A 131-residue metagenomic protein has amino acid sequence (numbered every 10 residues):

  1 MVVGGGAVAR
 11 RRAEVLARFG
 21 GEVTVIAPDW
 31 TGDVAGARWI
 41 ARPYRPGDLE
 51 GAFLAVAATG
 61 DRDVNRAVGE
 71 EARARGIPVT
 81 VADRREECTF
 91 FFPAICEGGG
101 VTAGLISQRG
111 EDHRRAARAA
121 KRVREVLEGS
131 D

Functional and structural regions predicted by a protein language model:
M1-A17, R115, D131: Glycine-rich adenosine-cofactor-binding loop
G6-V8, R62-D63, G110: Residue-level detector of alpha-helix initiation sites
F19-A35: NAD(P)-binding Rossmann-fold cofactor-contacting core
V23, W39, G76-V79: Hydrophobic beta-strand scaffold residues
P28-W30, Y44, D83-E87, R109-G110: Short, ordered loop/turn segments at secondary-structure junctions
V34-E50: Glycine-rich, highly charged phosphate/nucleotide-binding loops
L54-T59, N65-F91: ADP-ribose/adenylate-binding Rossmann-like module
F91-D131: Adenosine-phosphate binding glycine-rich loop
